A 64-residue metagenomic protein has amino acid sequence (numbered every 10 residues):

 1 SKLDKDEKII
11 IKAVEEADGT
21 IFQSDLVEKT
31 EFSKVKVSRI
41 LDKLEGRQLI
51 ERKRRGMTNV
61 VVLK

Functional and structural regions predicted by a protein language model:
S1-E7, F22, E51, R55-K64: Short, cationic-aromatic polyanion-contact patches
K8-K12: Pre-recognition alpha-helix immediately N-terminal to the DNA-recognition helix within helix-turn-helix or winged-helix
E15-D18, D42: Amphipathic alpha-helical interaction elements
D18-K29: Short acidic, hydrophobic short linear motifs in intrinsically disordered regions
V37, L41-E45: Basic amphipathic alpha-helical segments that dock to polyanions
Q48: Glycine-centered, phosphate/nucleic-acid-interacting loop/turn motifs that mediate DNA/RNA or nucleotide
